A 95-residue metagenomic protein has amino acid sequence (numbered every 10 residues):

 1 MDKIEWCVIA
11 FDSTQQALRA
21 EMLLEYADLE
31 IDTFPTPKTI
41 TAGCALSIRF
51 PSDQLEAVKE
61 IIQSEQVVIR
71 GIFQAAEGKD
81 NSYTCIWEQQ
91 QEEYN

Functional and structural regions predicted by a protein language model:
M1-D2: Short, surface-exposed binding/anchoring microloops in extracellular/periplasmic proteins
W6-V8, R70-G71: Structural motif
V8, D12-T14, L18, E25-S64: Amphipathic, hydrophobic secondary-structure cores in small proteins
K59-N95: C-terminal structural segments of small proteins and small subunits
